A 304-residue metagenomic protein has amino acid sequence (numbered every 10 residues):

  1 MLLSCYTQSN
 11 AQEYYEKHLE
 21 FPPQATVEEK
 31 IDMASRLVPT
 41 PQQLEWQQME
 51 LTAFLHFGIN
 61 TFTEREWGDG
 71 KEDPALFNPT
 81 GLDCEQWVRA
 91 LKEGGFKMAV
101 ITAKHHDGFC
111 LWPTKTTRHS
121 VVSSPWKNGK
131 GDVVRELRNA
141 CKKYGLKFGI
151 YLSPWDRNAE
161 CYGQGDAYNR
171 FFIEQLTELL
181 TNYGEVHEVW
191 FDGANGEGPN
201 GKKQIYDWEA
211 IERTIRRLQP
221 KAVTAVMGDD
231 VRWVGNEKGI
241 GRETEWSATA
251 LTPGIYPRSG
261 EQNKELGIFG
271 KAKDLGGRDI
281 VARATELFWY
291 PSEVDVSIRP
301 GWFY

Functional and structural regions predicted by a protein language model:
M1-E13: Bacterial Sec-dependent N-terminal signal peptides
A11-Y304: Mature catalytic domains of secreted/periplasmic carbohydrate-active enzymes
